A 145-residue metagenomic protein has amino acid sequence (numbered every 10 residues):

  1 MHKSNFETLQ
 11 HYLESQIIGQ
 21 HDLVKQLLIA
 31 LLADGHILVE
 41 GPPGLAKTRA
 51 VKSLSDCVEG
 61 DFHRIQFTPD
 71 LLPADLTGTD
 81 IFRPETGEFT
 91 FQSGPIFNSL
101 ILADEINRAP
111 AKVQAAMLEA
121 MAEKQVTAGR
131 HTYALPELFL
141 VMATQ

Functional and structural regions predicted by a protein language model:
M1-L23: Dynamic helix-loop-helix/coil hinge segments at AAA+ ATPase domain boundaries and subdomain interfaces
L28-D34, P42, S93-I96, Y133-L135: Phosphate-binding P-loop
L31-T68: Walker A/P-loop
E40, D61-P73, A128-E137: Short beta-strand-centered segment that lines the nucleotide-binding/catalytic pocket of NTP-utilizing
P42, L76, T144: P-loop (Walker A) phosphate-binding loop of NTP-binding proteins
P69-L100: Short glycine-rich substrate-engagement loop in P-loop NTPases that contacts/grips substrate
T90-S99, A128-Q145: AAA+/SF3 P-loop NTPase mechanochemical coupling elements
P95-A122, Y133-P136: Conserved AAA+/SF3 P-loop NTPase catalytic/coupling segment centered on the Walker-B
